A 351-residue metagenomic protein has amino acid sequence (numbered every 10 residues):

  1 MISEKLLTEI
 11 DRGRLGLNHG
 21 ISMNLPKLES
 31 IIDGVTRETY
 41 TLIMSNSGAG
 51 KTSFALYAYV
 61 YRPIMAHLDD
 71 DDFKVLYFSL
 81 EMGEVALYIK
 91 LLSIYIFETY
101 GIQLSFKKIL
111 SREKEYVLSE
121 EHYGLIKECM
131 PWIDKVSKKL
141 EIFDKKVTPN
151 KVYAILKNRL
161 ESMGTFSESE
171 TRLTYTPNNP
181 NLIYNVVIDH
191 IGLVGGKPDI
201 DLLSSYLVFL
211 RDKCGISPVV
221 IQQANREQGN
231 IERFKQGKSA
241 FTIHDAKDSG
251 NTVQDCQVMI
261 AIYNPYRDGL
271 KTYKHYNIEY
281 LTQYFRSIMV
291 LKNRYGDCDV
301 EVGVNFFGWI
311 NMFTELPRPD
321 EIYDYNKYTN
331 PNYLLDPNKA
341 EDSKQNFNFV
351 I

Functional and structural regions predicted by a protein language model:
M1-Y100, F349-I351: The Walker A/P-loop phosphate-binding site
I2-K5, G101-L104, K108, K127-I133 (+4 more regions): C-terminal regions of RecA-like/P-loop NTPase motor modules
L17, E141-F143, L193-I200, I231-F241: Flexible beta-alpha connector loops of hexameric P-loop NTPases
A58, A86-I94, I155, Y206 (+1 more regions): Alpha-helical scaffold elements adjacent to nucleotide-binding pockets in ATP/GTP-utilizing enzyme cores
L76, N158, S169-V208, G215: Helical hairpin unit composed of two closely spaced alpha helices linked by a short loop
S79-M82, V220-R226, P265, R294: A short beta-strand-to-loop transition that corresponds to the Sensor-1 phosphate-sensing loop of AAA+ P-loop ATPases
E98-F143: Nucleotide-state-sensitive switch-loop elements of NTP-binding domains
